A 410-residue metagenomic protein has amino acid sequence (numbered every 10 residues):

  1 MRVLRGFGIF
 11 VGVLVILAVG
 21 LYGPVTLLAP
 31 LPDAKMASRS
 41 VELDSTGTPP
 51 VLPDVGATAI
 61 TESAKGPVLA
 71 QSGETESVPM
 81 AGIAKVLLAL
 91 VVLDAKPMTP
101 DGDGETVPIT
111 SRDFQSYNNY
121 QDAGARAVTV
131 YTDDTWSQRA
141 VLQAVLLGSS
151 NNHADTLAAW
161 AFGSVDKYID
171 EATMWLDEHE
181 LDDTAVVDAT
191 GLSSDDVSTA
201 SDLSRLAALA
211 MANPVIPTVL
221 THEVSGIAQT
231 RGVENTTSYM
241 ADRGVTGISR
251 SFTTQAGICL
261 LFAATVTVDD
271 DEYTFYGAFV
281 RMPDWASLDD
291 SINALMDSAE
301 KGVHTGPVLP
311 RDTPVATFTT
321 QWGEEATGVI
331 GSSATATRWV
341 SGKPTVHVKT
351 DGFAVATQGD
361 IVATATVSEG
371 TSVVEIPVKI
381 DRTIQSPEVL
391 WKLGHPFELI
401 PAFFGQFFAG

Functional and structural regions predicted by a protein language model:
M1-F7, L309, A409: Terminal targeting segments of Actinobacterial cell-envelope proteins
M1-G6, F114-N119, S287-S291: Charged, low-complexity, helix-prone segments enriched in Lys/Glu/Asp/Gln
G8-P24: Hydrophobic membrane-insertion alpha-helices, especially the h-region of bacterial N-terminal signal peptides
G12-L17, S63-G66, V107-Q115, A228-N235 (+1 more regions): Short low-complexity stretches enriched in small and charged residues
T26-S201, A208-P214: Active-site-adjacent loops and short helices of periplasmic peptidoglycan-processing enzymes
S194-D196, D202, A207-G410: Domain-terminus/edge residues, biased toward the C-terminal soluble/receptor-binding domains of extracytoplasmic
